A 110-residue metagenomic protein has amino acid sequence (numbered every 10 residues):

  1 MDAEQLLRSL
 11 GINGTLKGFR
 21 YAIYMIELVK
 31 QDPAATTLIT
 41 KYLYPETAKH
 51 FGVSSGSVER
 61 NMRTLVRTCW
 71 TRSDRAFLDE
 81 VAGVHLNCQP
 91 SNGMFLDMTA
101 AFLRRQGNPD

Functional and structural regions predicted by a protein language model:
M1-Y42, P90-D110: Histone-fold modules and their flanking histone-like tails across chromatin and transcription assemblies
G18, V58-N61: Helical mechanochemical/support elements of P-loop NTPase systems and associated helical scaffolds
T47-A48: Short alpha-helical "recognition helix" segments of helix-turn-helix
F51, R60-R63, R67-D110: C-terminal engagement/docking regions of AAA+ P-loop ATPases
